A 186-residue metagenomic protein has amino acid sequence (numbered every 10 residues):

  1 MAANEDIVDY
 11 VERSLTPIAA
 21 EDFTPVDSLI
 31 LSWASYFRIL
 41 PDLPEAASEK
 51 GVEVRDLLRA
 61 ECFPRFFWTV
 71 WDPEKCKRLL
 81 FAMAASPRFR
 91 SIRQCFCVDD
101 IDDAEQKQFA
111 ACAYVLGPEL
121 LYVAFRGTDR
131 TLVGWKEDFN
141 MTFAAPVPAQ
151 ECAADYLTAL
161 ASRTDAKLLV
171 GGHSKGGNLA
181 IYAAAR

Functional and structural regions predicted by a protein language model:
M1-G171, N178-R186: Non-catalytic, mobile gating and regulatory segments of ester bond hydrolases
